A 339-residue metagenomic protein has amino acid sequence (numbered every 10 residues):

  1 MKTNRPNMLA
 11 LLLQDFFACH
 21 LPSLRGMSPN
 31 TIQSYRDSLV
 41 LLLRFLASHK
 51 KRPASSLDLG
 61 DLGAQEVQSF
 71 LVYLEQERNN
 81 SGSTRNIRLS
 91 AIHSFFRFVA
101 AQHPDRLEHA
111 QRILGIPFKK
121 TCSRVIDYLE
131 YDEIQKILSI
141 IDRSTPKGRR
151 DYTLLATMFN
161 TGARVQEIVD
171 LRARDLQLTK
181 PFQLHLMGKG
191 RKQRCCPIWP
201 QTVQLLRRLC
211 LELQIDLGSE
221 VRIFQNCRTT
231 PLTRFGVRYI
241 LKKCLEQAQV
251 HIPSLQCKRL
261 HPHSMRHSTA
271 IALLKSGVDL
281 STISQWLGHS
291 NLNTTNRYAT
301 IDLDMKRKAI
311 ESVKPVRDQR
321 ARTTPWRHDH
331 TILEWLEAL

Functional and structural regions predicted by a protein language model:
M1-L339: Conserved catalytic core of the tyrosine transesterase superfamily
